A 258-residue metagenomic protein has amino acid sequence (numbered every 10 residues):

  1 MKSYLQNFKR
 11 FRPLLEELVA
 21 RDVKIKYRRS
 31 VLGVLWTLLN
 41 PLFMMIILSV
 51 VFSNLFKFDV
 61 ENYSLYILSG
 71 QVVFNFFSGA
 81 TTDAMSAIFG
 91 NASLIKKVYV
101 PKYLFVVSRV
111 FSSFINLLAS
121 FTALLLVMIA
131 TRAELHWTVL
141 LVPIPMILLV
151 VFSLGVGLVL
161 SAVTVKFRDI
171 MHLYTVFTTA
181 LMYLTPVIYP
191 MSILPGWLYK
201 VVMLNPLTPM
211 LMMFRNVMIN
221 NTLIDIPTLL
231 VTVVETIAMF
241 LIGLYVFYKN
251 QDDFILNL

Functional and structural regions predicted by a protein language model:
M1-L258: Hydrophobic transmembrane alpha-helices and immediately adjacent juxtamembrane helices of multi-pass inner-membrane
